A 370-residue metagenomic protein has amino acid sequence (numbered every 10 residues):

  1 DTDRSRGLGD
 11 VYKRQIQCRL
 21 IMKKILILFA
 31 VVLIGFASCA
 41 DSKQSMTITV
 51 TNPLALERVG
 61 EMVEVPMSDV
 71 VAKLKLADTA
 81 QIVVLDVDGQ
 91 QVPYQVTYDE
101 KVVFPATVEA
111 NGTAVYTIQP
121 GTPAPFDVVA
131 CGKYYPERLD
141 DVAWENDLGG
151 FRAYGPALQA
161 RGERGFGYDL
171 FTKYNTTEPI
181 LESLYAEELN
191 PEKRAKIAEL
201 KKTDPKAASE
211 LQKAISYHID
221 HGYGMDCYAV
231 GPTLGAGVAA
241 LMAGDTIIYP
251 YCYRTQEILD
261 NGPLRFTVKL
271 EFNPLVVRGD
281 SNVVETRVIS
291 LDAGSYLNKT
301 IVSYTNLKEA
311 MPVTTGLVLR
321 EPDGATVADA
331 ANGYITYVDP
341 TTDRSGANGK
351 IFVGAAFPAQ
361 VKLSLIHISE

Functional and structural regions predicted by a protein language model:
D1-Q15, I366-E370: Single conserved hydrophobic/aromatic residue that forms the stacking wall/gate of nucleotide- or nucleobase-binding
K13-M46: Bacterial Sec-dependent N-terminal signal peptides
S42-K133, R138-L139, G165-I180: Alpha-mannosidase-like glycoside hydrolase catalytic domains involved in N-glycan trimming, generalizing to other
K43-S45, P312-S364: Polysaccharide-binding surfaces and accessory modules of carbohydrate-active proteins
I48-V50, L148, N298-Y304: Short, well-ordered beta-strand segments enriched in hydrophobic/aromatic residues
A77-K101, V276-R278, E321-D339, L363-S364: Solvent-exposed beta-strand/loop surfaces of large extracellular or lumenal domains
T122-G244: Solvent-exposed N-terminal domain segments of exported/luminal and surface proteins
T255-V313: Acidic, contiguous internal or C-terminal segments within carbohydrate-active enzymes that form a structured patch used
